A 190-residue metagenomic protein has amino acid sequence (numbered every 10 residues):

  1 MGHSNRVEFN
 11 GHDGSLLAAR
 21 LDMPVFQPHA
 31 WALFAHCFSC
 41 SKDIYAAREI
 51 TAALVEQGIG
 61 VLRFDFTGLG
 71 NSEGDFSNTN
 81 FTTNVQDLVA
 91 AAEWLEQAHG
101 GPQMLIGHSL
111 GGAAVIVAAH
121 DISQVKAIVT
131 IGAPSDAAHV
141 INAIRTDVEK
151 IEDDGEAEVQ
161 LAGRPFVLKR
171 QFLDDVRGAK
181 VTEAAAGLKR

Functional and structural regions predicted by a protein language model:
M1-Q27: N-terminal cap/lid segment of alpha/beta-hydrolase-fold proteins
L17, M104, A113, A118-R190: The alpha/beta-hydrolase serine catalytic core
H29-C37: Short beta-strand element of the alpha/beta-hydrolase
F38-T51: The serine-hydrolase catalytic nucleophile loop
T51-E73: Conserved alpha/beta-hydrolase
N78-A98: Alpha/beta-hydrolase active-site loop
A98-S109: Alpha/beta-hydrolase fold nucleophile elbow
